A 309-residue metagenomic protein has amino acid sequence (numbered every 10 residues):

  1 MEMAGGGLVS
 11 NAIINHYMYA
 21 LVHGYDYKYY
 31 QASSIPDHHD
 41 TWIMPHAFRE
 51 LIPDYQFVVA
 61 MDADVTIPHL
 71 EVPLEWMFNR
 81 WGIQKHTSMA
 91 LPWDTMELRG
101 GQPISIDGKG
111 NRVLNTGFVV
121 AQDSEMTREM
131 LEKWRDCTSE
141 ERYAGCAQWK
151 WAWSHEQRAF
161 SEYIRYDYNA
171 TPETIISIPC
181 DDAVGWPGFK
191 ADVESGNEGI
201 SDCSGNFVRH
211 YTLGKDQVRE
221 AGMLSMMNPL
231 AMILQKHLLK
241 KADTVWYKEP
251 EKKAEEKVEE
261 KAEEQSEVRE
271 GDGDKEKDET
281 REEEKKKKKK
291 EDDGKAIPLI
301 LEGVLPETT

Functional and structural regions predicted by a protein language model:
M1-Y55: N-terminal anchoring/stem segment of glycosyltransferases
Y29, M89-P92, G117-V120: Structural recognition of the beta-strand scaffold that forms the well-ordered cores of secreted hydrolase catalytic
W42-H46, F118-M232, K236, D243-K248 (+2 more regions): Catalytic core and acceptor-binding pocket of nucleotide-sugar-dependent glycosyltransferases
I52, W81-K85, G110-L114, G199-S204: Extracellular/periplasmic catalytic domains that process cell-envelope and extracellular macromolecules
V58: Short aromatic/hydrophobic "clamp" motif used to bind/position activated sugar donors
D62-T66: The conserved acidic donor/metal-binding loop of glycosyltransferases
P68-N111: Conserved donor-nucleotide/metal-binding helix-loop-beta segment in metal-dependent transferases, i.e., the alpha-helix
A254-K295, T309: Long, low-complexity intrinsically disordered regions of secretory-pathway proteins
